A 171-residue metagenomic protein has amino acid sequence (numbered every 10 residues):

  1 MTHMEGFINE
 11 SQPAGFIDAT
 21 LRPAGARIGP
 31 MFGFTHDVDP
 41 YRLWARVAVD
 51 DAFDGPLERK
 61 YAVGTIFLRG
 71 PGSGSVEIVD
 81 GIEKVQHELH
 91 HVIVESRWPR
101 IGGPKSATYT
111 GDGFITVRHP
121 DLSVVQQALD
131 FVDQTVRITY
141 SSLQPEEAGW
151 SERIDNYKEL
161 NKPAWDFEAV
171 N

Functional and structural regions predicted by a protein language model:
M1-M4, E10, T20-S73: Active-site "cap" helix and flanking loop/linker of ATP-utilizing ligase/carboxylase catalytic domains
S11-Q12, V125: Glycine-biased flexible loop/turn sites that connect beta-strands or occur in inter-domain linkers
G15-D18: Protein kinase-like catalytic core scaffold
A45-N171: Peripheral (often C-terminal) accessory segments that flank ATP-dependent C-N-forming ligase machineries
